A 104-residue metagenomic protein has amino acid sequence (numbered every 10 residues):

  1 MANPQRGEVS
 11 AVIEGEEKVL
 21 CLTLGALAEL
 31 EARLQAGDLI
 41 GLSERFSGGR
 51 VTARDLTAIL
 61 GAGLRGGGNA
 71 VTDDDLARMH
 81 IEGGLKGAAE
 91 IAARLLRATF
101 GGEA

Functional and structural regions predicted by a protein language model:
M1-V12, A32, G37-V51, G66-A104: Charged interaction scaffolds used for protein-protein
G15-E17: Glycine-centered positions within short beta-strands or beta-hairpins
L20-L22, L64: Generic leucine side-chain signal with a strong bias for well-ordered alpha-helical environments
L22-A28: A short, sequence-level motif marking secondary-structure junctions
T57-R65: Short, hydrophobic/amphipathic alpha-helical patches that form generic packing surfaces within helical domains
